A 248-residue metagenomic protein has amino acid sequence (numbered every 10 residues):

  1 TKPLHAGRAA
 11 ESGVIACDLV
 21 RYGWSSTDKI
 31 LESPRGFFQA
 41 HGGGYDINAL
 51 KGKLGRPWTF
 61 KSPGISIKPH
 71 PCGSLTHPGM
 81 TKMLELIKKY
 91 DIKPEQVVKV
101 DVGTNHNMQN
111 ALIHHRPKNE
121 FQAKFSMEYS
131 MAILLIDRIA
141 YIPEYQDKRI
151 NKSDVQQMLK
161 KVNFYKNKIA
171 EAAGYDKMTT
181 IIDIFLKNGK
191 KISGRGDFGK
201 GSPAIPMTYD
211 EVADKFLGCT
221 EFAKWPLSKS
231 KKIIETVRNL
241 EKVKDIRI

Functional and structural regions predicted by a protein language model:
T1-E11, D18-I248: Terminal-appendage/accessory-domain detector
